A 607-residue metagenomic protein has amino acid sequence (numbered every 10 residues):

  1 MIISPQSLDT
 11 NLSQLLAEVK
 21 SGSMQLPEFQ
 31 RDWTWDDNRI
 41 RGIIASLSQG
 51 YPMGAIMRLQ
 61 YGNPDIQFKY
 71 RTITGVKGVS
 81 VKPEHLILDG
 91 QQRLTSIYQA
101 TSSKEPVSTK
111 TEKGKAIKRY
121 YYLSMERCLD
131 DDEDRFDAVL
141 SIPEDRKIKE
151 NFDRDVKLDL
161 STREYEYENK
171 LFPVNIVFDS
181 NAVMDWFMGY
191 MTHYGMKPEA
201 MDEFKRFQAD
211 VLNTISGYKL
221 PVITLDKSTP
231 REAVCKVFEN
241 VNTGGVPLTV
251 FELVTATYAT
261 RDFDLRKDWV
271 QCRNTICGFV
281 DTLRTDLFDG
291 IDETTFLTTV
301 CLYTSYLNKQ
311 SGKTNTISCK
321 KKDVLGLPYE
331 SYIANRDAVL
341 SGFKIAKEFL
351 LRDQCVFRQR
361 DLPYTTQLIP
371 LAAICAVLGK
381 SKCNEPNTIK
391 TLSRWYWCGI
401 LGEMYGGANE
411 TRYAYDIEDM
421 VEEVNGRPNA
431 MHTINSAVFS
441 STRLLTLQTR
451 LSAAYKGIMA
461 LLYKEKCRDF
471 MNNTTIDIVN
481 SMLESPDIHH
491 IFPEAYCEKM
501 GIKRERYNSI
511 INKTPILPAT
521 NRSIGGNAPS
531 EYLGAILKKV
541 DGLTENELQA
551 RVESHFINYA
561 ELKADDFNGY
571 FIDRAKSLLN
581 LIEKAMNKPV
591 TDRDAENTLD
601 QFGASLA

Functional and structural regions predicted by a protein language model:
I2-D37, R41-N308, R358, P386 (+8 more regions): Basic- and aromatic-enriched surface patches that contact anionic nucleotides/nucleic acids
I2-I3, V254, T285-T442: A cross-family structural signal marking well-folded subdomains
S23-Q30, D210-K227, E232-V234, A338-Q359 (+3 more regions): Short amphipathic alpha-helical segments and their helix-coil junctions
I400-I488, Y496: Intrinsically disordered, low-complexity N-proximal targeting/linker segments that flank membranes
I478-N512, A528: Histidine-centered nuclease catalytic patch
S509, K513-D541: Short Cys/His-centered divalent metal-binding micro-motifs
S530, G534-G569: C-terminal structured domain segments
A595-A607: Acidic, low-complexity intrinsically disordered tails
